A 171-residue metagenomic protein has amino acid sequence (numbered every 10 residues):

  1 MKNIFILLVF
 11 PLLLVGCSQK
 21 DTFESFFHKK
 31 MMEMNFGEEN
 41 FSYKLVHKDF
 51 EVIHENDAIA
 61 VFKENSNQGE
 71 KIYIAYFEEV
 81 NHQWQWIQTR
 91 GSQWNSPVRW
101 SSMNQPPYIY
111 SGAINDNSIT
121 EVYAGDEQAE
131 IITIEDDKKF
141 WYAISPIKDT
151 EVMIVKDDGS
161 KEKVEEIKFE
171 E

Functional and structural regions predicted by a protein language model:
M1-L8: Positively charged n-region of N-terminal signal peptides that target proteins for export
L13-G16: C-terminal motif of bacterial Sec signal peptides marking the signal peptidase cleavage site
S18-E78: N-terminal export/targeting and maturation segments
E51-A58, S66-Q68, E78-Q83, Q105-P107 (+2 more regions): Short, solvent-exposed coil/turn segments at beta-strand boundaries
N81-Q85, Y123-D126: Surface-exposed loop/turn elements that mediate protein-protein interactions on large endomembrane-trafficking
H82-Y110: Extracellular ectodomain segments of secreted/surface proteins
I109-S118: Structural motif
E121-E171: Ser/Thr-rich low-complexity repeats and stalk/linker segments
